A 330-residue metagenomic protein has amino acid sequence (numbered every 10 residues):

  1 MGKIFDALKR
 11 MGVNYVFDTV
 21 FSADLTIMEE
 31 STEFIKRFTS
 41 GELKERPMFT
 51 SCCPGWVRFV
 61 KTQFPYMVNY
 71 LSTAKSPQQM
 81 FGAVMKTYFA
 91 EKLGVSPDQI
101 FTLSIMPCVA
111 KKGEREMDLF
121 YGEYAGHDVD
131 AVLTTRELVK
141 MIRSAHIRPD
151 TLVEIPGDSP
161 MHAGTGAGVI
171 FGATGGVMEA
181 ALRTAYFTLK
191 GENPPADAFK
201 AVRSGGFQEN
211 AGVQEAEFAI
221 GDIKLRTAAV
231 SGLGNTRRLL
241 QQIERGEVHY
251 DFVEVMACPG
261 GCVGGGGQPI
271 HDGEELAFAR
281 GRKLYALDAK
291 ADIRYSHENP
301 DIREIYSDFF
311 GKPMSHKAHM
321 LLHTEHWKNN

Functional and structural regions predicted by a protein language model:
M1-N330: Iron-sulfur-associated redox domains of electron-transfer enzymes in respiratory and anaerobic energy metabolism
